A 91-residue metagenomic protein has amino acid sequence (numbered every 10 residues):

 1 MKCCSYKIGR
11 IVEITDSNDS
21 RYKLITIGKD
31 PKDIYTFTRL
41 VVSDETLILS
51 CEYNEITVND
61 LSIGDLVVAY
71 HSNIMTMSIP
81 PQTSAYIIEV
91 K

Functional and structural regions predicted by a protein language model:
M1-K32, Y53-K91: Short, flexible, surface-exposed loop segments at domain boundaries
Y35-I56: Beta-strand/loop nucleic-acid-binding surfaces
